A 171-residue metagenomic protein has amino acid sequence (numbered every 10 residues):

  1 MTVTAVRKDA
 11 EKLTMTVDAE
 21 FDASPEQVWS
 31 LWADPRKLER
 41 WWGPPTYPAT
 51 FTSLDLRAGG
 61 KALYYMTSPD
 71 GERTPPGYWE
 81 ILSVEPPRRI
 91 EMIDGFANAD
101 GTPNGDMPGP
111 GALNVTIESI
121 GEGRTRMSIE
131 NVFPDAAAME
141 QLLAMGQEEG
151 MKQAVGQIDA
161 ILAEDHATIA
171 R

Functional and structural regions predicted by a protein language model:
M1-A49: Hydrophobic ligand-binding cavity/cleft-lining segments
D9-E11, L56, G71-P75, G105-G109 (+1 more regions): A generic structural micro-feature
K12-E20, P25, K61, P76 (+3 more regions): Intrinsic-disorder/low-complexity, polar/charged segments enriched in Ser/Thr/Lys/Arg/Asp/Glu/Gln
T16, R36-P76, I169-R171: Short beta-edge strand/loop motif at the mouth of beta-sheet-based domains
V17-A19, F51-L54, G77-S83, P110-S119: Hydrophobic/aromatic beta-strand elements that line small-molecule binding cavities or substrate pockets in beta-rich
P25-E26, D55-R57, L82-R89, T116-R126: A short, structured loop/turn motif at beta-sheet edges
V28, L38, A62, I81 (+4 more regions): Hydrophobic pocket/interface hotspot
G101-E149: Beta-strand/loop substructures that line and gate deep hydrophobic ligand-binding cavities in soluble
